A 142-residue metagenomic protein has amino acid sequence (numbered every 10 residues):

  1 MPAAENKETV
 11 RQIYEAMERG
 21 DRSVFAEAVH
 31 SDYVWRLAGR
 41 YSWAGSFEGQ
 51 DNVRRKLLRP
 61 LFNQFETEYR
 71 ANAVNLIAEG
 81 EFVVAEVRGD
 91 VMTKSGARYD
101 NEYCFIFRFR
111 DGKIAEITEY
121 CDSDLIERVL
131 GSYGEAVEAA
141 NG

Functional and structural regions predicted by a protein language model:
M1-E5, L58-G142: A beta-strand edge to alpha-helix "cap/lid" segment located at domain peripheries
M1-S31, Y133-G142: Short, low-complexity N-terminal intrinsically disordered segments enriched in polar/charged residues
E8-E18, S42-S46, L61-F65, E86: Short, mixed-charge, low-aromatic patches
V10-I13, V24-V29, Y33, V53 (+3 more regions): Hydrophobic pocket/interface hotspot
R19, E48, S95: Short glycine-rich loop/turn motifs that provide flexible caps or phosphate-binding loops at active sites
E27-E79: A solvent-exposed, acidic/Ser-Thr-rich amphipathic alpha-helical stretch
